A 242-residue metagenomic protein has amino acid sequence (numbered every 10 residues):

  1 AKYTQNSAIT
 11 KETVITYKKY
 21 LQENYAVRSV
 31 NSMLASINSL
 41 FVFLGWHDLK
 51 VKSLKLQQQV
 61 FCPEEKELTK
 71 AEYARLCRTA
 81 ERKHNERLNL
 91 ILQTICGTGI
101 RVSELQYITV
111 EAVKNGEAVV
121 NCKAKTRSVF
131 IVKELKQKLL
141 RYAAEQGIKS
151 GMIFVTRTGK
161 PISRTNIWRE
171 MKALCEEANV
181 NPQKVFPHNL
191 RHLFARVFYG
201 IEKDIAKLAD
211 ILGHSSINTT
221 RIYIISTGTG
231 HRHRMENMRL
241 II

Functional and structural regions predicted by a protein language model:
A1-I242: Conserved catalytic core of the tyrosine transesterase superfamily
